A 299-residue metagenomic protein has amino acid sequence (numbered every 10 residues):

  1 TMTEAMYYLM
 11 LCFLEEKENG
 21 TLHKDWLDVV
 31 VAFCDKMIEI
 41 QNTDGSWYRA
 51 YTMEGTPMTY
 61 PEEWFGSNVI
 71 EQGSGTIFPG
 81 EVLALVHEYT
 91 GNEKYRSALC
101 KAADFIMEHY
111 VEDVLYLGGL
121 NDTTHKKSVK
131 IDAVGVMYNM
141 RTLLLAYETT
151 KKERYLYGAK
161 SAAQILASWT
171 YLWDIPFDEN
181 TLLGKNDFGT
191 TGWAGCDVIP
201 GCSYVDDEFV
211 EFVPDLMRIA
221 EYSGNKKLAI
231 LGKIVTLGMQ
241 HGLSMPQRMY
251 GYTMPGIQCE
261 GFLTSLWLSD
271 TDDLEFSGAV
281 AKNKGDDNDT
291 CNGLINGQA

Functional and structural regions predicted by a protein language model:
T1-A299: Glycan-recognition and catalytic cores of secretory/periplasmic carbohydrate-active enzymes
